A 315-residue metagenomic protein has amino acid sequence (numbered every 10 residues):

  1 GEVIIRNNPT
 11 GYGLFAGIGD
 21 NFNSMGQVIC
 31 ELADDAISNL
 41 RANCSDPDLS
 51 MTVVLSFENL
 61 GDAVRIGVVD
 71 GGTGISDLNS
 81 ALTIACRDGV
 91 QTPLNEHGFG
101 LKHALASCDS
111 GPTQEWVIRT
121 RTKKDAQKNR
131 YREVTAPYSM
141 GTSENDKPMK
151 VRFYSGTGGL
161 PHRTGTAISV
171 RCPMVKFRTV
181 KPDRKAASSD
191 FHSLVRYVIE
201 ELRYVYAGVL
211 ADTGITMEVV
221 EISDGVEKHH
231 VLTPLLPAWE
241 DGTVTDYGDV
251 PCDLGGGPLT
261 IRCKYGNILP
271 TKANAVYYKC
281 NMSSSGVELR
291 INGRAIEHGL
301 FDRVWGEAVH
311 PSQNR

Functional and structural regions predicted by a protein language model:
G1-T52, F57, D77-L82: Bergerat-fold GHKL ATPase/HATPase_c domain
E31, D35-N39, G71, I84 (+3 more regions): Generic, well-ordered alpha-helical scaffold segments in large soluble proteins
E31, S56-E58, I168-V175, R315: Short loop/turn segments at strand-loop or loop-helix junctions that form parts of catalytic or ligand-binding pockets
R41, S76-L78, C172, F177-V180 (+1 more regions): Short helix/loop capping segments that flank catalytic or ligand/cofactor-binding pockets
F57-I66: Short beta-strand-loop-beta element adjacent to the nucleotide/active-site pocket used for signaling
G67-Q91: Glycine-rich/acidic phosphate-handling loop/turn and adjacent ATP-lid/helix of nucleotide-binding kinase/ATPase domains
Q91-G225: GHKL-type ATPase core
Y131, T135-P137, E200, G214-R315: GHKL/Bergerat-fold ATPase module in large chromosome/replication-associated machines
